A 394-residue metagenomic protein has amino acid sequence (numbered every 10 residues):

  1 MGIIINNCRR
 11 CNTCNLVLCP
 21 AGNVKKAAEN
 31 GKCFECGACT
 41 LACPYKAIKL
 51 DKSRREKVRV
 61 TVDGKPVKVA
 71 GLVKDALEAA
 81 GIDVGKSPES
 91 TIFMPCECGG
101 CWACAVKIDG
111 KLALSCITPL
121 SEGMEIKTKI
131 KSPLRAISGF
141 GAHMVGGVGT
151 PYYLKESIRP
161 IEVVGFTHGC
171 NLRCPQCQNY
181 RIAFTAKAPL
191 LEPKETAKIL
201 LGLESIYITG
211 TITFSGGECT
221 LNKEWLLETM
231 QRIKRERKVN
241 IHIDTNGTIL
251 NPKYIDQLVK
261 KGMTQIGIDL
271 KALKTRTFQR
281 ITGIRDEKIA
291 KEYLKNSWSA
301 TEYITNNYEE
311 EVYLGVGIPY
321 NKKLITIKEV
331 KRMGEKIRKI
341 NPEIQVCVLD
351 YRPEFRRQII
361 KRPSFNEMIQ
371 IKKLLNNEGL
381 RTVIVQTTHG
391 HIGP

Functional and structural regions predicted by a protein language model:
M1-G2, G31-C33, A80-L112, P160-G165: Immediate flanking context of iron-sulfur cluster ligation sites
R9, T13-E29, A38-S53, A103-A113 (+2 more regions): Iron-sulfur cluster-binding cysteine motifs and their immediate structural context in ferredoxin-like electron-transfer
C33-S53, E122-S138: Short, structured interface segments
E56-V60: Short structural boundary motif marking the start of a folded domain
D63-K74: Short, contiguous acidic and Ser/Thr-rich linear segments
T118-F166, N179-F184, S205-I206: N-terminal [4Fe-4S]-dependent radical SAM core
E195-Q358: Conserved AdoMet/S-adenosylmethionine-binding subsite of the radical SAM
M368-P394: A cross-taxonomic marker for long C-terminal extensions/tails that follow the last structured domain
